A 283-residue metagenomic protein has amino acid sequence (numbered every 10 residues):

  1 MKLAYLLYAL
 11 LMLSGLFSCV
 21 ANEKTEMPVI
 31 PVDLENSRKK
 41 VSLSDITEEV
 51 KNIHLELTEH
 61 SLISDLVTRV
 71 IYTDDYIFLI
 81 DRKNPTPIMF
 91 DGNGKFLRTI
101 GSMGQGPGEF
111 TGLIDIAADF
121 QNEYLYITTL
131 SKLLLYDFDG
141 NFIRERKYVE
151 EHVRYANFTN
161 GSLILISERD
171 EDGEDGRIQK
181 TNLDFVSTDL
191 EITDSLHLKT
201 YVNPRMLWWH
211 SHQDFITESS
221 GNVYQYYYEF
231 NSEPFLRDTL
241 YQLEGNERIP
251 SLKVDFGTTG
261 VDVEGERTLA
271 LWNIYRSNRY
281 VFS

Functional and structural regions predicted by a protein language model:
F17-S18: C-terminal motif of bacterial Sec signal peptides marking the signal peptidase cleavage site
E23-E56: Blade/loop signatures of beta-propeller domains
P31, Y76-D81, E123-T128, G161-D175 (+2 more regions): Short beta-strand elements that form the blades of beta-propeller/WD-repeat-like and other beta-sheet-rich scaffold
K51-P85: Beta-strand-rich domains and repeat architectures in extracellular enzymes and scaffolds, especially beta-propellers
E56-S61, K95-N122: Blade-loop segments of beta-propeller domains
E59, G101-G108, K147-R154, K199-P204 (+1 more regions): Short coil/turn segments at the loop-to-beta-strand junctions that recur within blades of beta-propeller repeat folds
L66-R69, T111-I116, E150-F158, P204-D214 (+1 more regions): Repeated scaffold domains used in trafficking and secretory/extracellular systems, primarily beta-propellers
T129-K180, I192-H210: Asp-box/WD-like beta-propeller blade repeats and closely related beta-sheet repeat scaffolds
